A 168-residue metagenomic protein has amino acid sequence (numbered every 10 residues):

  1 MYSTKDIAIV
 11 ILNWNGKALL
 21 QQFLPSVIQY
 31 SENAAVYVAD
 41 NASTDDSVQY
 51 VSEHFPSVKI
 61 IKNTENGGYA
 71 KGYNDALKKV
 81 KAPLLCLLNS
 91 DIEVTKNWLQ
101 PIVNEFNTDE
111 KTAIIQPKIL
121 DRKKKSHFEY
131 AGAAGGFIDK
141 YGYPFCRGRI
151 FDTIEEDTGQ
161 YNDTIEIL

Functional and structural regions predicted by a protein language model:
L19-Q21, D45-E53: Acidic helix N-cap motif at the loop->helix transition within catalytic regions of sugar-transfer enzymes
P25-A34: Short, acidic, metal-binding catalytic loop of nucleotide-sugar glycosyltransferases
S26, D40-Q49, E65: A conserved acidic beta->alpha catalytic loop
N33-A42, K59-N63: Short beta-strand/loop segment that forms part of the nucleotide-sugar
N63-V80, S90: Glycine-rich, basic loop-to-helix element that forms the pyrophosphate-binding segment of sugar-nucleotide handling
L85: Short aromatic/hydrophobic "clamp" motif used to bind/position activated sugar donors
E93-Y143: Conserved donor NDP-sugar-binding/catalytic core segment of glycosyltransferases
K140-C146, F151-L168: A recurrent flexible, glycine/aromatic-enriched loop bordering the glycosyltransferase active site that acts as
